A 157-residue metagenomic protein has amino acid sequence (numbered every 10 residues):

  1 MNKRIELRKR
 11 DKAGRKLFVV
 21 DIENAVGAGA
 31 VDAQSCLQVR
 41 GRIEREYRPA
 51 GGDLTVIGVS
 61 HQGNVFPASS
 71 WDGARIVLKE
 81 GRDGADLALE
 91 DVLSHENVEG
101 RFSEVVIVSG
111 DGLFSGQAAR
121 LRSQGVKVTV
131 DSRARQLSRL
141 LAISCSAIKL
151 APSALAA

Functional and structural regions predicted by a protein language model:
M1-A85, K127: Domain-level signal for Mg2+-assisted phosphodiester chemistry and nucleotide/NA-binding surfaces in nucleic-acid
H61-A157: Nuclease catalytic cores that cleave nucleic-acid phosphodiester bonds, predominantly acidic two-metal-ion
